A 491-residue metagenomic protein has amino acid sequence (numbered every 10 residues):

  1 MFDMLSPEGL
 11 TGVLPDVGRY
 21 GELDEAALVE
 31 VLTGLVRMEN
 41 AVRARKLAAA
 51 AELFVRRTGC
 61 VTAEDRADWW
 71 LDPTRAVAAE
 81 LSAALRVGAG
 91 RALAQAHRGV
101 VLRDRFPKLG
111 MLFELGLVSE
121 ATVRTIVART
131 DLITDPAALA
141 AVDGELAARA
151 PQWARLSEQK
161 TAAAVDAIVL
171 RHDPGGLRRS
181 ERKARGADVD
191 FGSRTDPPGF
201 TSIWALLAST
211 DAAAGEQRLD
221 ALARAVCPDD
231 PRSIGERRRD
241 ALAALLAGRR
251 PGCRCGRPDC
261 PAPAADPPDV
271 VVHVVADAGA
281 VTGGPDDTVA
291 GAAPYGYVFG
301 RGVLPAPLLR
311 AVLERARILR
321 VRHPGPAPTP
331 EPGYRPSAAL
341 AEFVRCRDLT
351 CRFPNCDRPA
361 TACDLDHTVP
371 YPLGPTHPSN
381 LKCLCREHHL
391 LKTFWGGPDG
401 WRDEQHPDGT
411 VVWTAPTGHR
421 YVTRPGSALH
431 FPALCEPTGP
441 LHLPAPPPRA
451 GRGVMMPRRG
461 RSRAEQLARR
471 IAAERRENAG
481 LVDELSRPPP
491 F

Functional and structural regions predicted by a protein language model:
M1-T329, G333, T438-P440, A445-F491: Rieske [2Fe-2S] iron-sulfur domain-containing proteins
F2-G9, A311-F491: A detector for short metal-coordination/catalytic motifs
